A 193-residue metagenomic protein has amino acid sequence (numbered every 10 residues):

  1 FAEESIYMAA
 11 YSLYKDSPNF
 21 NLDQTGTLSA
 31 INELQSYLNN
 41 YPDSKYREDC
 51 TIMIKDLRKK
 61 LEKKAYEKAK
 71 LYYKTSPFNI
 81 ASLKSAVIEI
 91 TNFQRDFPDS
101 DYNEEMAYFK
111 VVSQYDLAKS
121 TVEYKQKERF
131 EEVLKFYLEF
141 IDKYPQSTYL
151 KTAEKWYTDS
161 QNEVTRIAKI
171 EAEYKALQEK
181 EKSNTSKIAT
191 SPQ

Functional and structural regions predicted by a protein language model:
F1-Q193: Acidic, polar-rich low-complexity tracts and alpha-helical solenoid repeat scaffolds
